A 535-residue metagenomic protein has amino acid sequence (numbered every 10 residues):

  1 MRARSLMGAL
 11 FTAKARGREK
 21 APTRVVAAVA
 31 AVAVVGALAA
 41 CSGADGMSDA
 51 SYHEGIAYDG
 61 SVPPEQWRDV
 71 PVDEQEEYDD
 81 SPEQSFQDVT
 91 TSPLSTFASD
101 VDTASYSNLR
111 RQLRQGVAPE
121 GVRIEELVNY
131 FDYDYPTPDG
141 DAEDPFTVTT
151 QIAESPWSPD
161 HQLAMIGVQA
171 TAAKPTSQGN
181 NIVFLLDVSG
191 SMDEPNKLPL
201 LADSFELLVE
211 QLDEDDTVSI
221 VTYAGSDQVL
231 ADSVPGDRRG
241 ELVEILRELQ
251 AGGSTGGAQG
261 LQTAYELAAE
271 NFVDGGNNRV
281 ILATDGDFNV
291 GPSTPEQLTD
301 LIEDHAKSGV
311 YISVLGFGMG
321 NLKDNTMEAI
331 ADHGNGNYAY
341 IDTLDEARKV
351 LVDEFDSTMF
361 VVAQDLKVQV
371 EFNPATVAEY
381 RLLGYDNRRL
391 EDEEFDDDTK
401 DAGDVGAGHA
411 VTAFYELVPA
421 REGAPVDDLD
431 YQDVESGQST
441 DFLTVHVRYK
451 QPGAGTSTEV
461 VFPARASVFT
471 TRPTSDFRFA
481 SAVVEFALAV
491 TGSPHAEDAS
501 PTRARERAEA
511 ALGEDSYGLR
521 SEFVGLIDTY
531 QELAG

Functional and structural regions predicted by a protein language model:
M1-A21: N-terminal secretory signal peptides that target proteins for export/translocation
G8, K20-V34: Sec-dependent N-terminal signal peptides
G8, S42-Q169, P501-G535: Subset of Sec-pathway N-terminal targeting signals
A37-A40: C-terminal motif of bacterial Sec signal peptides marking the signal peptidase cleavage site
S42-A50, F146-D365, A424-E435, E514 (+1 more regions): Exposed acidic/Ser/Thr-rich ligand/metal-binding surfaces
D88-T91, S95, T103-N108, F360 (+2 more regions): Long, acidic serine/threonine- and proline-rich intrinsically disordered regions
A231, P374-R381, A454-S457: Short aromatic-acidic-glycine turn motif
Y311, D332-D342, A347-H409: Polar, glycine-rich mid-to-C-terminal structural blocks that act as macromolecule-binding/assembly scaffolds
